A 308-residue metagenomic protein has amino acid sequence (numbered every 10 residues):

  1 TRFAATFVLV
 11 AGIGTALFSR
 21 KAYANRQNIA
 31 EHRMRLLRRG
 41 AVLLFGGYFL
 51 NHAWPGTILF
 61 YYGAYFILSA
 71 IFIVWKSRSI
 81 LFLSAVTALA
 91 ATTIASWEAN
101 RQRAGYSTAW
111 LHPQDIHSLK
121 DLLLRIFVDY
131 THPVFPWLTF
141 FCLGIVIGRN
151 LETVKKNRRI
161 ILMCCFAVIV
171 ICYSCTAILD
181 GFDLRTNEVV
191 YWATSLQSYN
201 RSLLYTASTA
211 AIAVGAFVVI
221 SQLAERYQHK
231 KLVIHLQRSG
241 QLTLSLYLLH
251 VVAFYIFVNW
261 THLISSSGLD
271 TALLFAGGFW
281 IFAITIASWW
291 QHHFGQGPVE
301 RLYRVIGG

Functional and structural regions predicted by a protein language model:
T1-G308: Alpha-helical transmembrane segments and their immediate juxtamembrane cytosolic regions
